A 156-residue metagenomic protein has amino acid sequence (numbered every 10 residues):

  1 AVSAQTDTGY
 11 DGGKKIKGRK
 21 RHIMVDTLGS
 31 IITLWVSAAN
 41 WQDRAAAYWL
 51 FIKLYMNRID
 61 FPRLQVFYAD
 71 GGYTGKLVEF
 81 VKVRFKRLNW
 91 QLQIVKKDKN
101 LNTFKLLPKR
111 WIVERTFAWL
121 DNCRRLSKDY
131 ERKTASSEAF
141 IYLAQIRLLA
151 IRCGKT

Functional and structural regions predicted by a protein language model:
A1-R87, K97, Q145: Polybasic low-complexity intrinsically disordered regions
R19-K20, S137-F140: A structure-centric signal for secondary-structure junctions around beta-strands
N40, D60-S136: Helix-centered, glycine/charged polyanion-binding patches within enzymatic domains that contact phosphate-containing
A46, I112, A139-Y142: Catalytic-loop motifs flanking and including active-site residues across diverse enzymes
K53, N122, L149-R152: A structural signal for alpha-helix termini and helix-coil/disorder junctions
F140-T156: Charged phosphate-binding loop/patch that engages nucleotide di/tri-phosphates or the phosphate backbone of nucleic
